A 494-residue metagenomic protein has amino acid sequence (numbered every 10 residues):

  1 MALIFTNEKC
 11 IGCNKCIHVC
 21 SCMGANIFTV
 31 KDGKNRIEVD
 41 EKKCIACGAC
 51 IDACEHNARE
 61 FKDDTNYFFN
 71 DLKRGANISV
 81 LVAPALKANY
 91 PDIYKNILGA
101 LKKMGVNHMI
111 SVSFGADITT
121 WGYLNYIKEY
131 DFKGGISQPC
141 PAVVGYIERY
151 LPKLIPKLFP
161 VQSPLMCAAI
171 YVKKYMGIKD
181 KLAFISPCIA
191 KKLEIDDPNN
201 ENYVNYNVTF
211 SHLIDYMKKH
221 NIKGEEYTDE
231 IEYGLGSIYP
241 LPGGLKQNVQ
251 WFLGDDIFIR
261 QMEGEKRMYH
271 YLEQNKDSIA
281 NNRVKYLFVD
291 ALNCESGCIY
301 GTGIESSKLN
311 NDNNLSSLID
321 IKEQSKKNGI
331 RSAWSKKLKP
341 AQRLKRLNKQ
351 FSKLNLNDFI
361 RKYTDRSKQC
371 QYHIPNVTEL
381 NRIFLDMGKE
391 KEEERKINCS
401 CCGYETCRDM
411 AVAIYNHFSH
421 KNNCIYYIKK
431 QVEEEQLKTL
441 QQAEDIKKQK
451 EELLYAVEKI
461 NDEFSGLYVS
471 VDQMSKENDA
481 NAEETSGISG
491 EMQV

Functional and structural regions predicted by a protein language model:
A2-F5, I11-D40, I45, A49-T65 (+5 more regions): Iron-sulfur cluster-binding cysteine motifs and their immediate structural context in ferredoxin-like electron-transfer
E8-I11, Y90-D92: Short, surface-exposed ligand-recognition loops at beta-strand->loop->(often short) alpha-helix junctions that present
V39-E41, R59, I127-G135, L440 (+1 more regions): Short, structured secondary-structure boundary patches
K62-H420, I425, Q436: Iron-sulfur-associated redox domains of electron-transfer enzymes in respiratory and anaerobic energy metabolism
A413, H417, E433-A443, K450: Long amphipathic N-terminal alpha/beta scaffold segment
Y415-F418, Y427-E435, G466, E477: Histidine-centered catalytic/metal-binding microenvironments
Q441-V494: Long cytosolic alpha-helical coiled-coil signaling stalks of chemosensory transducers
